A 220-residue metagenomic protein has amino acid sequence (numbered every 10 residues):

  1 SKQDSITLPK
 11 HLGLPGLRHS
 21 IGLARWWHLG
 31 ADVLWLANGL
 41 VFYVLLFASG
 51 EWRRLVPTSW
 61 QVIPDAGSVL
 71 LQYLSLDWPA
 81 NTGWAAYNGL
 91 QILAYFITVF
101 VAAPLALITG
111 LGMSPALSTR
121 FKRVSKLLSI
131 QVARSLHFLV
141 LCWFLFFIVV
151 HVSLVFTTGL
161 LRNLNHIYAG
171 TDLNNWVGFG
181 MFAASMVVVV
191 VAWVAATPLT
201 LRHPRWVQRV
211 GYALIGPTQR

Functional and structural regions predicted by a protein language model:
S1-R220: Membrane-embedded alpha-helical bundles that constitute the cytochrome b-like, heme-associated redox core of multi-pass
